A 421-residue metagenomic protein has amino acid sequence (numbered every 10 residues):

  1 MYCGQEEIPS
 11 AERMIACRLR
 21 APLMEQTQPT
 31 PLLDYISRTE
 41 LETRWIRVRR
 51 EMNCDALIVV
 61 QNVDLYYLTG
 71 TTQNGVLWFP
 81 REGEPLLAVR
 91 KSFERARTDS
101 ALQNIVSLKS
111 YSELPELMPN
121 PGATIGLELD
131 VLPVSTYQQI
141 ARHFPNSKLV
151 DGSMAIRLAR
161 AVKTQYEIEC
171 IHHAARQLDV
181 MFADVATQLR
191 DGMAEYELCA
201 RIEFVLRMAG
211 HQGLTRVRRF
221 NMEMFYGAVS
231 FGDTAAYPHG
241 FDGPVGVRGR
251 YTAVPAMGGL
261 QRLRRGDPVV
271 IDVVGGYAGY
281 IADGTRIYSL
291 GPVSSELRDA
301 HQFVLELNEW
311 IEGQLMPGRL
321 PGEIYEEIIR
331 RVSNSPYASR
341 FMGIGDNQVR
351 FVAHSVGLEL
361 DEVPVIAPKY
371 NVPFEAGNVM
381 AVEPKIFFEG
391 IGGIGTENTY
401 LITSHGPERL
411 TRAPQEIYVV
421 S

Functional and structural regions predicted by a protein language model:
C3, A11-S421: Active-site neighborhoods and metal-handling regions in enzymes and metal-associated proteins
